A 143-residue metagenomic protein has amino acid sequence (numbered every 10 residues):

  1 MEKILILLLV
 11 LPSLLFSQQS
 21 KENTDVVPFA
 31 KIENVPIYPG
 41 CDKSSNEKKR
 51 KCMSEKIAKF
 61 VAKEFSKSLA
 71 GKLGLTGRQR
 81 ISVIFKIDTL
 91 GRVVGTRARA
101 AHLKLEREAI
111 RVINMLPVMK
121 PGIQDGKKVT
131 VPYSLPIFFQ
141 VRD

Functional and structural regions predicted by a protein language model:
L5-I6, F16-D143: Charge-biased low-complexity segments
L11-P12: Repetitive helical segments and hydrophobic/amphipathic motifs
